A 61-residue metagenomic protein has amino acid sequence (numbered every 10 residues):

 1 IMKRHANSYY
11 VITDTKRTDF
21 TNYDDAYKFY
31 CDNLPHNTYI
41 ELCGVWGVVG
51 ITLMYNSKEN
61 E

Functional and structural regions predicted by a protein language model:
I1-M2, I40: Short amphipathic beta-strand and strand-loop transition segments with alternating hydrophobic
M2-H5, E59-E61: Short, Lys/Arg-enriched, disordered terminal segments
R4-A6, T18, N37: Positively charged, low-complexity intrinsically disordered regions
A6-T13: A short beta-strand micro-motif
T13-Y27: A short, exposed loop/beta-hairpin motif centered on an aromatic-Gly-Thr core
T15, L34-E61: Short, mixed-charge low-complexity intrinsically disordered segments
D24, N33-L34: Low-complexity, intrinsically disordered regions enriched in charged/polar residues
